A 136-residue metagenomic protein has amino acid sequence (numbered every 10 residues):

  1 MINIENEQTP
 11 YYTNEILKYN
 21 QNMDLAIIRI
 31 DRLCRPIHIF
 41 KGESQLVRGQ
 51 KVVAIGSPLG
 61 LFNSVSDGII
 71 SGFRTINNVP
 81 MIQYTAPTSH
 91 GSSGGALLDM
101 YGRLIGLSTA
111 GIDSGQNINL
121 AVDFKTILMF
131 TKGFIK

Functional and structural regions predicted by a protein language model:
M1-G56, G60-N63, N78-M81, I135-K136: Conserved active-site neighborhood of the chymotrypsin/trypsin-like protease fold
M1-N3, T13-E15, R35-P36, L104-K136: C-terminal cap/linker of serine protease catalytic domains
N14-I16, I70, L97: Conserved hydrophobic positions within beta-strands
I30-L33, R74-T75, M100-G102, K125: Short loop segments at secondary-structure junctions
G60-G68, G115-Q116: Short, Lys/Arg- and Gly-enriched loop/turn segments at beta-strand edges
V65-N77, V122-D123: Short, compositionally biased
P87-S108: Catalytic nucleophile loop of clan PA
